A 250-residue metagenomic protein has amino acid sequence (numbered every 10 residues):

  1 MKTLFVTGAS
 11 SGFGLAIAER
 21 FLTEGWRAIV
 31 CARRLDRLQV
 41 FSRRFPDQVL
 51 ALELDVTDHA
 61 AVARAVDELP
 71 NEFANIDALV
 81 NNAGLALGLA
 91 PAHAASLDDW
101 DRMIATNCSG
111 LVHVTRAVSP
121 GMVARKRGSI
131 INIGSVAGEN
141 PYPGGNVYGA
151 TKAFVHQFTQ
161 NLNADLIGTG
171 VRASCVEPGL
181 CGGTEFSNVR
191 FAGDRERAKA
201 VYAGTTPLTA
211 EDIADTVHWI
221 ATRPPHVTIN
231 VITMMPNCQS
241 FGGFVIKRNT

Functional and structural regions predicted by a protein language model:
S10-S11: Conserved glycine-rich cofactor-binding loop
L54-R64, L97: The beta1-alpha1 cofactor-binding region of Rossmann-like NAD(H)/NADP(H)-dependent oxidoreductases
A90-A92, D99-I104: Substrate-binding pocket helix/loop in short-chain dehydrogenase/reductase
T115, T151: Active-site helix of classical SDR
P120, A164-D165: Alpha-helical segment proximal to the catalytic Tyr-Lys
S135: Residue(s) in the substrate-gating loop at a strand-loop-helix junction that position the organic substrate next
C175-V176, R195-G243, K247: C-terminal helical subdomain
